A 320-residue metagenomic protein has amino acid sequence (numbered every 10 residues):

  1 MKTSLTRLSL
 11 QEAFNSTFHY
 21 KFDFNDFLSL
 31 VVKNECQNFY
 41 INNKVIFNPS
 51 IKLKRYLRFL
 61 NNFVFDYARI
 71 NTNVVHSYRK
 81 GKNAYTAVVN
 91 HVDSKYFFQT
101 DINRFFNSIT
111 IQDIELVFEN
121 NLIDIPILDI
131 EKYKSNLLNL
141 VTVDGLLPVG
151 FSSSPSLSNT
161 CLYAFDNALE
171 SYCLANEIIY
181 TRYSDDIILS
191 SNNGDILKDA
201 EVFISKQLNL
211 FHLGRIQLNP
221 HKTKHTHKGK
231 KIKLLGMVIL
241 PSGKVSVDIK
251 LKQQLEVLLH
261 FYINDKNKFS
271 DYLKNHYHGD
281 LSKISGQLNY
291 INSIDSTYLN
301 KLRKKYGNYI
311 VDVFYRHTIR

Functional and structural regions predicted by a protein language model:
M1-N42, I46-F151, S156, T160-C173 (+1 more regions): Right-hand nucleic-acid polymerase module
I179-Y183: Short beta-strand
L189-N193: Short beta-strand-to-loop capping motifs
